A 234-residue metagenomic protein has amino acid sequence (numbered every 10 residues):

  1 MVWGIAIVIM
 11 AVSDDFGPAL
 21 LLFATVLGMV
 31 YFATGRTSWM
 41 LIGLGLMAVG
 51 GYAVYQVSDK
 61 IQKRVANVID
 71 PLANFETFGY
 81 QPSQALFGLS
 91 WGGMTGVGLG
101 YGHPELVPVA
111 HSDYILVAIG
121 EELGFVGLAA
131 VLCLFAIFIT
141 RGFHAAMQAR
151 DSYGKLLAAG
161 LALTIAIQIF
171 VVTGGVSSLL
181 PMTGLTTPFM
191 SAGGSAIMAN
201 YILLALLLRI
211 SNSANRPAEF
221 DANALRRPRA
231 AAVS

Functional and structural regions predicted by a protein language model:
M1-F78, V117-S177, I202-L206, D221-S234: Hydrophobic alpha-helical transmembrane segments of multi-pass inner membrane proteins, especially in bacterial systems
I9-M10, W91, L179, T186: Residue-level marker of motif borders
D15-L20, G96-L99, A110-S112, F125 (+4 more regions): Transmembrane helix boundary and interhelical junction motifs in multipass membrane proteins
L21-L22, G100-E105, L134, S177-T186 (+1 more regions): Re-entrant/interfacial helical elements at transmembrane boundaries that shape and gate the permeation pathway
T77, Q81, V107-I115, P181: Juxtamembrane loop-helix boundary motifs flanking transmembrane segments in multi-pass membrane proteins
L89-V126, A146-A149, Y153: Long extracytoplasmic/lumenal interhelical loops at the membrane interface of multi-pass membrane proteins
L180-N223: Transmembrane alpha-helices of multi-pass inner-membrane enzymes
